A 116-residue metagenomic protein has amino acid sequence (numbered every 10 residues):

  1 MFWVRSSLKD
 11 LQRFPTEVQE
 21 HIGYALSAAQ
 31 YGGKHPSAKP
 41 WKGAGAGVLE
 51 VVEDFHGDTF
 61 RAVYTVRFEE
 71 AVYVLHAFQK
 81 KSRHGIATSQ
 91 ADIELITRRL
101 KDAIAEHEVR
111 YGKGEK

Functional and structural regions predicted by a protein language model:
M1-T59, F68-A71, Q79-K116: Basic, Lys/Arg-enriched alpha-helical interface segments
A62-Y64: Hydrophobic/aromatic beta-strand elements that line small-molecule binding cavities or substrate pockets in beta-rich
